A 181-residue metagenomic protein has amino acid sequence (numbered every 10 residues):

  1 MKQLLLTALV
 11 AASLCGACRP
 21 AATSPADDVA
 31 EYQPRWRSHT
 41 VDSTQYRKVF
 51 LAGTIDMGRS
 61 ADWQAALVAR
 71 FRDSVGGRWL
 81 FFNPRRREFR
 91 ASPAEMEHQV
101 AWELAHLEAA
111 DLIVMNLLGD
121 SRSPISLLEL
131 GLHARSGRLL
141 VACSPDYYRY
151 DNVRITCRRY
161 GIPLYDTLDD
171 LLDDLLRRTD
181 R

Functional and structural regions predicted by a protein language model:
M1-L4: Positively charged n-region of N-terminal signal peptides that target proteins for export
T7-S13: Bacterial N-terminal signal peptides
C18-R181: Conserved catalytic or regulatory cores that recognize and/or transform ribose-phosphate-containing ligands
